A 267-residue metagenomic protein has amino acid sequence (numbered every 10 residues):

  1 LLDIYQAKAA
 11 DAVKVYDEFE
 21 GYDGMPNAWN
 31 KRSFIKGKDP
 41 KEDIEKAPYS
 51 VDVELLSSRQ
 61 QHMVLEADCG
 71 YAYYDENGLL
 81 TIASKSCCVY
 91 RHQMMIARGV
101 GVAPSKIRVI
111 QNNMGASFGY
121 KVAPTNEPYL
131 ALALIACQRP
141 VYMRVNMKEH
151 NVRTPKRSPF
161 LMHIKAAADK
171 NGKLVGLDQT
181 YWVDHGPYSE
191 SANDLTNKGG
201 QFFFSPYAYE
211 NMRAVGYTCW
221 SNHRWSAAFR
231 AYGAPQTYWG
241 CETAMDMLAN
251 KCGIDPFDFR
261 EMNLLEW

Functional and structural regions predicted by a protein language model:
L1-W267: Structural alpha/beta core scaffold segments of enzyme domains
